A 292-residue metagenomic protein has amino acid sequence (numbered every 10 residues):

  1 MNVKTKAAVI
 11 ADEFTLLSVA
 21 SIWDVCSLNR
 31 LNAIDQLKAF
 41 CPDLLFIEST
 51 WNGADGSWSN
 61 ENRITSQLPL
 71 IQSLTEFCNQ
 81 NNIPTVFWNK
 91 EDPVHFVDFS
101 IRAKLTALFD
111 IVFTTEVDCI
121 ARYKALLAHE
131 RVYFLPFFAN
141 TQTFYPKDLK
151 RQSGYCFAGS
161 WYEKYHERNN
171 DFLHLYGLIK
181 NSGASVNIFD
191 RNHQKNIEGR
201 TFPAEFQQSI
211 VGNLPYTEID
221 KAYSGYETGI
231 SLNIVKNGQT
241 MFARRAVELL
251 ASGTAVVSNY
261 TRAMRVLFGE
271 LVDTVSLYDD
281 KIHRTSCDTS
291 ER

Functional and structural regions predicted by a protein language model:
M1-F40, S49-W58, S66-L70, I111-E270: Nucleotide-sugar donor-binding catalytic core of glycosyltransferases
K4, C78-N89: Short beta-strand/loop segments at the ligand-binding rim of alpha/beta enzyme cores
D43-L44, N60: Secondary-structure boundary/capping micro-motif
L68-N81, K104-L105, L178: Catalytic-core regions built around general acid/base machinery
K90-A103, F138-T141: Nucleotide-sugar donor phosphate/pyrophosphate-binding loop at the beta->alpha transition of glycosyltransferases
S100-D110, Y223: A conserved, positively charged/aromatic
R265-S286: Change "using UDP/GDP/dTDP sugars" to "using nucleotide sugars
C287-R292: A charged, aromatic-enriched C-terminal amphipathic alpha-helix characteristic of glycosyltransferases across folds
